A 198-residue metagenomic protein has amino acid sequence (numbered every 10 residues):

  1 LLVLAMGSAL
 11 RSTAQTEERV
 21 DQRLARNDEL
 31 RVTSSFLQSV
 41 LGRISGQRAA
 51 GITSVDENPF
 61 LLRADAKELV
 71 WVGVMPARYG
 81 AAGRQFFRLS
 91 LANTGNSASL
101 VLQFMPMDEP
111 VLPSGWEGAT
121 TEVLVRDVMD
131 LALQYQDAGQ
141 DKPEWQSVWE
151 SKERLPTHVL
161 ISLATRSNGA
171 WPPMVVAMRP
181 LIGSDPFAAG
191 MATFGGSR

Functional and structural regions predicted by a protein language model:
L1-L10: N-terminal single-pass transmembrane signal-anchor helix
L10-E109: Extracytoplasmic beta-strand-rich oligomerization domains located immediately C-terminal to a leader/signal peptide
Q47, A119-Y135: Structured surface patches comprising rigid loops and adjacent beta-strands/short helices at the edges of well-ordered
Q85-F87, T120-E122, A170-V176: Short beta-strand segments
S90-A98, V123-D130, R166-S167: A short, structured loop/turn motif at beta-sheet edges
L102, M107-L112, A189-G195: A short, surface-exposed interaction/processing loop segment used at functional sites
E109-V123: Short aromatic-glycine motifs in intrinsically disordered, low-complexity regions
M129-R198: Short linear sequence signals and composition-biased patches located at protein termini or domain-edge surfaces
